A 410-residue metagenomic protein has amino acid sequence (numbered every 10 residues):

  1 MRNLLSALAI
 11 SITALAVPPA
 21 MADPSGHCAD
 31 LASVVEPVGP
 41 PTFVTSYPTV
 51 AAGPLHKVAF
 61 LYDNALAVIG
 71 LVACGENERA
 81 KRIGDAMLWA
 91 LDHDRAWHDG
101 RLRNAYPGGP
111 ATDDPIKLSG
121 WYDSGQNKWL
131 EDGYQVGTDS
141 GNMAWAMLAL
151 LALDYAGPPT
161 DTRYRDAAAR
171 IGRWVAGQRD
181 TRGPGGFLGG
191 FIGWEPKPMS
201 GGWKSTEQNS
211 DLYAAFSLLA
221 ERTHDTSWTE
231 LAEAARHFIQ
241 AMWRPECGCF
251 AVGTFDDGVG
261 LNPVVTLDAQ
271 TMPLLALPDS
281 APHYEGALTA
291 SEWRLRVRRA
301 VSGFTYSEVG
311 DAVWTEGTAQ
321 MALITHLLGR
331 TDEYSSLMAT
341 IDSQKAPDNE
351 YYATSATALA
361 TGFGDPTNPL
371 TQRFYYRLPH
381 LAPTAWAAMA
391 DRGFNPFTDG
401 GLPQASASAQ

Functional and structural regions predicted by a protein language model:
M1-L4: Positively charged n-region of N-terminal signal peptides that target proteins for export
S6-A16: Bacterial N-terminal signal peptides
P18-A22: Sec/Tat signal peptide C-region and signal peptidase I cleavage site
D23-T49, V58-Y62, D92-K128, Q135-G141 (+6 more regions): Extended ligand-binding clefts on enzyme/binding-domain cores
D63-A73, I83-A86, W145-A149: Non-membrane alpha-helical segments in proteins
V68-N77, M87, Q270-T271, T325: Alpha-helical support elements that line or immediately flank enzyme active sites and cofactor-binding pockets
